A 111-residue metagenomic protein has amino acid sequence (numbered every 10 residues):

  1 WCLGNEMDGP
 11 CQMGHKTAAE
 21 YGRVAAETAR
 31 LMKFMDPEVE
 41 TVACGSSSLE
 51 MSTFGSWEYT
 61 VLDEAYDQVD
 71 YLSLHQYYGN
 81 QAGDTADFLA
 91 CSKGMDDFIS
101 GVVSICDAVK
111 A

Functional and structural regions predicted by a protein language model:
C2-G14, Q76-A82: Aromatic- and acidic-residue-enriched carbohydrate-binding clefts of CAZyme catalytic domains
T17-A111: Noncatalytic carbohydrate-binding groove/subsite architecture in carbohydrate-active enzymes
